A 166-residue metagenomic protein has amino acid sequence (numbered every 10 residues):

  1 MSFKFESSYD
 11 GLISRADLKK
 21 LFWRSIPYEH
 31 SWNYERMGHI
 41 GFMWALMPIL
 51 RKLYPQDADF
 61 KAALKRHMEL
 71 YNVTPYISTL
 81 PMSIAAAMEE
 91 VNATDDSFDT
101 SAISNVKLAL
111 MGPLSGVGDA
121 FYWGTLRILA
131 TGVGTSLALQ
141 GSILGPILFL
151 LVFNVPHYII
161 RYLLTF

Functional and structural regions predicted by a protein language model:
M1-D99: Soluble N-terminal domains of membrane-associated systems
L46, G132, S136, Y158-Y162: Short hydrophobic alpha-helical membrane-anchoring segments
V73, V91, V106, V117 (+2 more regions): Extended aliphatic helical segments
S101-A138: Transmembrane alpha-helical segments and their cytosolic interface motifs in multi-pass membrane proteins
T135-L148: Helix-coil boundary and interhelical linker segments in multi-pass alpha-helical membrane proteins
P146-F166: Conserved mixed alpha/beta catalytic, RNA-binding, or beta-rich assembly cores of soluble enzyme, regulatory
